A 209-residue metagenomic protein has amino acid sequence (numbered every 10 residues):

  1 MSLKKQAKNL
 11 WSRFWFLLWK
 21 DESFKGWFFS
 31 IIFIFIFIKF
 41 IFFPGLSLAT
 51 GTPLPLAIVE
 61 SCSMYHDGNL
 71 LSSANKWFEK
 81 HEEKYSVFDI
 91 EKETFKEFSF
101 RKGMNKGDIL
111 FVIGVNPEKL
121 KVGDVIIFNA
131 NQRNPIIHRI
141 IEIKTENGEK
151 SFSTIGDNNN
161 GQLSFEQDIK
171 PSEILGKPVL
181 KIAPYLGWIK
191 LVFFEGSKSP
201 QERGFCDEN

Functional and structural regions predicted by a protein language model:
M1-I109, I113-P117, K181-N209: Protein maturation boundaries and topogenic segments
T52, N129-H138, Q167-K170: Short coil-to-beta-strand transition motifs
V59, D124-V125, I136-K144: Short beta-strand-centered aromatic/proline hotspots
C62, I143-T145, K177: Residue-level recognition of beta-strand microenvironments
Y65, N116-E118, R133-N134, E146 (+2 more regions): Solvent-exposed loop/turn segments at secondary-structure junctions within structured extracellular/periplasmic domains
I109, V115-A130: Short coil-to-beta transition motif at edge beta-strands of beta-rich domains
R133, I140-S153: Hydrophobic structural segments characteristic of membrane proteins
E149-E195: Extended, hydrophilic extramembrane loops/domains of integral membrane proteins
